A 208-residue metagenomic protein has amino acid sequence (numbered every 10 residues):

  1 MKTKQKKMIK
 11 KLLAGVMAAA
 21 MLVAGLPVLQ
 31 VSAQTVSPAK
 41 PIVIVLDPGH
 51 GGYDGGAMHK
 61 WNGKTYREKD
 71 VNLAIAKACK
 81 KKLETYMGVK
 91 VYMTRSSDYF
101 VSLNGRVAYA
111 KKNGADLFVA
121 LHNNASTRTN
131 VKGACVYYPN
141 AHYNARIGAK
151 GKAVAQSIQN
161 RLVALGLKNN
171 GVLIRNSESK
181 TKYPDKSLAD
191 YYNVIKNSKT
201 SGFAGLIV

Functional and structural regions predicted by a protein language model:
M1-L12, Q34-T35: Short, Lys/Arg-enriched, disordered terminal segments
K4, M21, P184-S187: Short, functionally important structural connectors and interaction interfaces within domains
K7-G25: Sec-dependent N-terminal signal peptides
L22-A39: Sec-dependent signal peptide cleavage junction
L22-V23, H59, A134: Hydrophobic alpha-helical membrane context
P38-P41, Y66, D70-V208: Active-site-proximal helix/loop segments of hydrolytic enzymes
P41-T65: Short glycine-rich His-centered loop
